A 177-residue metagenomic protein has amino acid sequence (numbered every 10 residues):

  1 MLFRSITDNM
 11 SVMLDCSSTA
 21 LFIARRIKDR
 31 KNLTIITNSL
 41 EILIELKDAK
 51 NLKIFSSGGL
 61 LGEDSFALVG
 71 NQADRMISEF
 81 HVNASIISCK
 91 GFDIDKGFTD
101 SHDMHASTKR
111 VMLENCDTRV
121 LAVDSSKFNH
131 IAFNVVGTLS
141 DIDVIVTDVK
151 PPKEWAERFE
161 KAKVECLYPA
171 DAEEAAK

Functional and structural regions predicted by a protein language model:
M1-L2: Short, small-residue-biased leader/transition segments that mark boundaries at the very start of proteins
N9-I27: Conserved H-X4-D acyltransferase segment
V12-M13, D29, I42, I145: Structural signal for interior beta-strand "rungs" in well-ordered beta-sheet cores of soluble enzyme domains
L14-D15, T37, T147: Short beta-strand scaffold positions
S18-L21, E41, K153: Short alpha-helical
R26-T34, N51: Conserved S-adenosyl-L-methionine
L43-K177: Conserved phosphate- and dinucleotide-binding cores of soluble alpha/beta proteins, encompassing both enzyme active
